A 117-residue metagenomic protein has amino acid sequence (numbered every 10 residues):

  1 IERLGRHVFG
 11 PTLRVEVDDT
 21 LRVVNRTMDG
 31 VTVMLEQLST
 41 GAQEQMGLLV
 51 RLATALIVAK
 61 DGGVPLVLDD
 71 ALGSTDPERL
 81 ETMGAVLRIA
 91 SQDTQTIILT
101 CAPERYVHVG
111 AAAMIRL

Functional and structural regions predicted by a protein language model:
I1-L117: Terminal ABC-like ATPase head and other globular end-domains that cap long coiled-coil arms in SMC/Rad50/SbcC-family
